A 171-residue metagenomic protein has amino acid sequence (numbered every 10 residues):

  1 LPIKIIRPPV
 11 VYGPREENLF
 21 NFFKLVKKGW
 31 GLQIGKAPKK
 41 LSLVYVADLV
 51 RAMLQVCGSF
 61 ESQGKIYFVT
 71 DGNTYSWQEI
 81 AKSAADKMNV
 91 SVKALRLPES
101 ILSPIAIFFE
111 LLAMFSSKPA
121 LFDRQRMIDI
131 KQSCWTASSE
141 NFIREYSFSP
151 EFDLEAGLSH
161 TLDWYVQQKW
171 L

Functional and structural regions predicted by a protein language model:
L1-P14: Conserved beta-loop-beta element that borders a ligand/cofactor-binding pocket
G13, I34-K39, Y67-T74, D86-M88 (+3 more regions): Glycine-rich Rossmann NAD(P)(H)-binding loop
E16-N21, G35-C57, G64-K65, S76: Substrate-positioning beta->alpha
F23-I34, V90, K118-L121: A short C-terminal helix-loop "cap" of Rossmann-like NAD(P)-dependent dehydrogenase/epimerase domains
V46, K82, I107-F148: Conserved C-terminal active-site "lid" loop/helix of NAD(P)H-dependent oxidoreductases that clamps the redox cofactor
L49, M53, V69, I80 (+2 more regions): Non-catalytic, hydrophobic alpha-helical segments
V56-F122, S159-H160: Mid/C-terminal beta-alpha module of Rossmann-like enzyme folds, strongest in SDR-family dehydrogenases/epimerases
A137-E145, S149-L171: Amphipathic terminal alpha-helices
